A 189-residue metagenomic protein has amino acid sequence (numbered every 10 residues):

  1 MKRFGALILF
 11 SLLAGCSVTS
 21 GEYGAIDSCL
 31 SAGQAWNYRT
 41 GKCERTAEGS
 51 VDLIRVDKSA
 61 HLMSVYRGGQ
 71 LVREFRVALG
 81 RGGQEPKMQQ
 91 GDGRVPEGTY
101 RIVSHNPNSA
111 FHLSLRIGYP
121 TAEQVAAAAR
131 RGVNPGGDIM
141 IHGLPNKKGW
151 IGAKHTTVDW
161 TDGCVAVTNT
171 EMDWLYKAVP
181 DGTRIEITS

Functional and structural regions predicted by a protein language model:
K2-L9: Sec-dependent signal peptide recognition, specifically the positively charged N-region followed immediately by
A14-G15: C-terminal motif of bacterial Sec signal peptides marking the signal peptidase cleavage site
V18-G24: Bacterial lipoprotein signal-peptidase II cleavage site
A25-L30: Disulfide-braced loops of extracellular cysteine-rich modules
Q34-Y38: Extracellular, cysteine-rich, disulfide-stabilized repeat modules with beta-strand cores
E44-L53, K58-S59, L79-V103, A122-A127 (+1 more regions): N-terminal post-signal-peptidase region of extra-cytosolic proteins
S50, P96, S104-S189: Exported/periplasmic cell-wall-interacting domains
Q70-G82: Short Gly/aromatic-enriched secondary-structure transition segments
